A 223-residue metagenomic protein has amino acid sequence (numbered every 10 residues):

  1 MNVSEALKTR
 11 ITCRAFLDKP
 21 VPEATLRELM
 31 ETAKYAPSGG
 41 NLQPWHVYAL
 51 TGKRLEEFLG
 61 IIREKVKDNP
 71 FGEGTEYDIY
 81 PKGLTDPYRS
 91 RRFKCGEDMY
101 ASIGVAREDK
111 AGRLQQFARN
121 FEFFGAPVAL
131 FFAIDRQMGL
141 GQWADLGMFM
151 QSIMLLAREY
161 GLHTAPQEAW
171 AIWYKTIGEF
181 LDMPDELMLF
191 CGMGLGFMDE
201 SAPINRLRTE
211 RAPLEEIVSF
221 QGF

Functional and structural regions predicted by a protein language model:
M1-F223: Acidic, surface-exposed loops and disordered segments
